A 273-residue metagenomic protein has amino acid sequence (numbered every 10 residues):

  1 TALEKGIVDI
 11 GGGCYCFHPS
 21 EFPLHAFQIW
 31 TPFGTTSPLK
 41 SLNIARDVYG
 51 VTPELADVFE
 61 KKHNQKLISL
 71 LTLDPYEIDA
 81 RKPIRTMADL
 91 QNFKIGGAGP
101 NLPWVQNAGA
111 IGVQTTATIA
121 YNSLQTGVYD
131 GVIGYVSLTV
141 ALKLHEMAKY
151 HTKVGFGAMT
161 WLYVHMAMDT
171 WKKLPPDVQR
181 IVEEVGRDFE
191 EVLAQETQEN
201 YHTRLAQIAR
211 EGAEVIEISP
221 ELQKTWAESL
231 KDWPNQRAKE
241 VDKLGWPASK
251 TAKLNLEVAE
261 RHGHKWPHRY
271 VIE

Functional and structural regions predicted by a protein language model:
T1-N43, P53-E273: N-terminal secretory/targeting leader peptides
Y49-V51: Core domains of carbohydrate- and sulfate-ester-processing enzymes
